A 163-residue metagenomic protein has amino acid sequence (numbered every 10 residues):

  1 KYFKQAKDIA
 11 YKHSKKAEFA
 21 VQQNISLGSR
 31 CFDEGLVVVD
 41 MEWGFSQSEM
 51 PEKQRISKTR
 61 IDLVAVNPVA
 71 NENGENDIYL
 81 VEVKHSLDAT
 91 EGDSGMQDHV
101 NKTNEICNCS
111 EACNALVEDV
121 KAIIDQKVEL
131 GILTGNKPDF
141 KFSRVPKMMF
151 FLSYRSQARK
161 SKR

Functional and structural regions predicted by a protein language model:
K1-R163: Charged, terminal alpha-helix-loop-beta segments that serve as non-catalytic nucleic-acid engagement and/or assembly
